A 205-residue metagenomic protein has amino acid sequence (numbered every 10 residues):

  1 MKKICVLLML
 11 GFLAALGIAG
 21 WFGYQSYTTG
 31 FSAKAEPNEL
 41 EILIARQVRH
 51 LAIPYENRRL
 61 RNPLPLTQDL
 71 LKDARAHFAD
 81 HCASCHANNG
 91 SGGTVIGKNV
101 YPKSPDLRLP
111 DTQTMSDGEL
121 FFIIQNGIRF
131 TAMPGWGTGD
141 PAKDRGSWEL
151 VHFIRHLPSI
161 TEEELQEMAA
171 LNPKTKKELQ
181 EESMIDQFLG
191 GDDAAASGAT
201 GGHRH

Functional and structural regions predicted by a protein language model:
K2-K72, G137-I154, A170-H205: Periplasmic c-type cytochrome electron-transfer domains
I42-A45, G90-G92, T112, E119: A ubiquitous short alpha-helical element
T67-S91, L120-F122, N126, L150 (+1 more regions): Sequence/structural segment immediately N-terminal to covalent heme-attachment motifs in c-type and related
R75-P102, I128-G135, L157-E163: Periplasmic/extracellular electron-transfer cofactor-ligation site, primarily the c-type cytochrome heme-c attachment
N89, G93-K98, P105-D106, E149-H152 (+2 more regions): Soluble, non-transmembrane catalytic domains of enzymes that act on hydrophobic metabolites at membranes
V95, N99-Y101, F122, P158 (+4 more regions): Mature, folded catalytic cores of secreted/periplasmic enzymes
N99-S159: Extracytoplasmic electron-transfer domains, predominantly the class I c-type cytochrome c fold
S116-D117, T161, A169-N172: Residues that cap or delimit alpha-helices
